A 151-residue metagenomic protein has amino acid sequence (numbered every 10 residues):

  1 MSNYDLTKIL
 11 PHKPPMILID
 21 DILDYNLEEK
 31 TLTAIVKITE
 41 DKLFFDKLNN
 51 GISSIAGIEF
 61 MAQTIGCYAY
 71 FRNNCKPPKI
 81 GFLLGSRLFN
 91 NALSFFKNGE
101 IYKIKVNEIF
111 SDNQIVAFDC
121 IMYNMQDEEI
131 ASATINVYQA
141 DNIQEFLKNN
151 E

Functional and structural regions predicted by a protein language model:
M1-K13: Short aromatic-glycine motifs in intrinsically disordered, low-complexity regions
P14-I52: Catalytic strand-loop segment that frames the active site of acyl-thioester-processing enzymes
M16-L18, Y102, V116: Hydrophobic core residues within well-ordered beta-strands of beta-rich domains
I19-D20, L84-S86, A117, I130-S132: Hydrophobic residues on conserved beta-strands that form the core of alpha/beta folds
D21-N26, L88, L93, E108-F110 (+1 more regions): A residue-level detector for short acidic-glycine micro-motifs
N49-C67: Compact, glycine-rich, soluble single-domain proteins
G66-K105: Hydrophobic beta-strand-centered segment that forms part of the acyl-chain substrate-binding groove
C67, K97-N98, N107-E151: HotDog/MaoC-like acyl-thioester-processing domains
